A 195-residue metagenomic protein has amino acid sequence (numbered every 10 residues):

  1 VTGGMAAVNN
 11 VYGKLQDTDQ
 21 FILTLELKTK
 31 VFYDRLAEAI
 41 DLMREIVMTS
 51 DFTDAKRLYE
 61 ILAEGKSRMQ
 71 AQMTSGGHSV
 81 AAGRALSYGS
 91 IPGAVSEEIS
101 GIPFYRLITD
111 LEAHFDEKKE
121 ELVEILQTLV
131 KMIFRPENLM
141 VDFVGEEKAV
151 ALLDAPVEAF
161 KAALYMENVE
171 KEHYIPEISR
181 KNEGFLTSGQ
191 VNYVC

Functional and structural regions predicted by a protein language model:
V1-E177: Charge-rich, well-structured scaffold segments of protease-associated domains
R180-C195: Short, low-order "capping/linker" segments at domain edges
